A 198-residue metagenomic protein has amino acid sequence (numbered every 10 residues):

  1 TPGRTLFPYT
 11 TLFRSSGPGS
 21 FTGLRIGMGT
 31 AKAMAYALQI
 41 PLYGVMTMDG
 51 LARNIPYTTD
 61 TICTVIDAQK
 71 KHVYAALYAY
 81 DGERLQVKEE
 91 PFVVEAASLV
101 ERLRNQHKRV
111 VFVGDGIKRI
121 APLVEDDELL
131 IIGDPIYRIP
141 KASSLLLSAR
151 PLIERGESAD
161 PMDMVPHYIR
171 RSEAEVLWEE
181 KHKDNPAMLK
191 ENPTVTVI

Functional and structural regions predicted by a protein language model:
T1-T11: Single conserved hydrophobic/aromatic residue that forms the stacking wall/gate of nucleotide- or nucleobase-binding
F13-L42: DPxDG-like acidic metal-binding loop motif
I26, T30, E95, K141-L145: Catalytic-loop motifs flanking and including active-site residues across diverse enzymes
T30-M34, L51-A52, L145, A149: Buried hydrophobic packing segments
A37, N54, Y80, S148-R155: Active-site catalytic microenvironments for nucleophilic, acid-base chemistry
P41-P140, T194-V197: Surface "functional belts" at beta-alpha junctions
G133-I198: Acyltransferase
